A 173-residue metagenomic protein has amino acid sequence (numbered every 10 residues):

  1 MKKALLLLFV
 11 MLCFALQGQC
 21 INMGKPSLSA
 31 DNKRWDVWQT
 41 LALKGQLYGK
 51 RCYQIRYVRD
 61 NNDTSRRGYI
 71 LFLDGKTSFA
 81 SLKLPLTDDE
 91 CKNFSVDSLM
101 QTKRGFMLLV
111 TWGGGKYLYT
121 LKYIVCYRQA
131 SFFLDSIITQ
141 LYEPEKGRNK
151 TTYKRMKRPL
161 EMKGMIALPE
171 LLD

Functional and structural regions predicted by a protein language model:
M1-N22: Bacterial Sec-dependent N-terminal signal peptides
C20, G24-L28, T102-D173: Acidic, small-residue rich beta-repeat scaffolds with periodic aromatic anchors
C20-W35, K76-N93: Blade-edge motifs of beta-propeller repeat domains
S27, D31-L47, K92-R104: Beta-propeller blade termini
K44-V58, Q101-W112: Acidic/hydrophobic-patterned starts of short beta strands in beta-sheet-rich repeat architectures
S65-L82, I124-R128: Beta-propeller blade repeat segments, especially FG-GAP/WD-type strand-to-loop junctions in 6- to 7-bladed propeller
S65-R67, F94, Y117-K122: Short, surface-exposed coil-to-beta transition loops
